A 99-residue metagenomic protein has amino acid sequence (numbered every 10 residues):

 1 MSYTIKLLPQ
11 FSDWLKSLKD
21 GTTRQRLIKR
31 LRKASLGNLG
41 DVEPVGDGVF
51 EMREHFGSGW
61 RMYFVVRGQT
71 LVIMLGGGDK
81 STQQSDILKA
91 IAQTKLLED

Functional and structural regions predicted by a protein language model:
M1-T4, D13, G21-R24, L39 (+2 more regions): Enriched for short, Lys/Arg-rich terminal
K6-L8: Basic, low-complexity intrinsically disordered segments
K29-F56: A short, surface-exposed loop/turn module that caps and links secondary-structure elements
